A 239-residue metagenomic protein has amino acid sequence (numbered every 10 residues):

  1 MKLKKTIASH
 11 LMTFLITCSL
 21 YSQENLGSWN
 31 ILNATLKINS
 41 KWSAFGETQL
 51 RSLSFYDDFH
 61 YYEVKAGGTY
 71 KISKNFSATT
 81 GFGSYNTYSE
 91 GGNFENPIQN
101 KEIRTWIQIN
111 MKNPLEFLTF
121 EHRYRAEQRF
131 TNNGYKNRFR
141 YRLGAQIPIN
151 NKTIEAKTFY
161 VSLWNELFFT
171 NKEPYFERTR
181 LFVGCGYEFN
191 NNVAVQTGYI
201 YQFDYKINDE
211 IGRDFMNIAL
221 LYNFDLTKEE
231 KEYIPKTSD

Functional and structural regions predicted by a protein language model:
Q23-Y88: Start-of-domain marker
E24, S40-K41, N75, P114-T119 (+3 more regions): Short loop/turn motifs that connect adjacent beta-strands in outer-membrane beta-barrel proteins
L26-S28, H60-Y62, K101-T105, Y135-Y141 (+2 more regions): Residues that define the transmembrane beta-barrel architecture of outer-membrane proteins
I31, S43-Q49, S77-G83, N110 (+5 more regions): Transmembrane beta-strands of outer-membrane beta-barrel proteins
L32-L36, A66-Y70, I107-N113, A126 (+3 more regions): Residues on the lipid-exposed face of transmembrane beta-strands in outer-membrane beta-barrel proteins
Q49-F55, G83-F94, E127-N132, E166-K172 (+2 more regions): Sequence/structural signature of outer-membrane beta-barrel proteins
W106-I109, R213-D239: Outer-membrane beta-barrel "beta-signal"
N113, F117-D204: Outer-membrane beta-barrel transmembrane domain signature
